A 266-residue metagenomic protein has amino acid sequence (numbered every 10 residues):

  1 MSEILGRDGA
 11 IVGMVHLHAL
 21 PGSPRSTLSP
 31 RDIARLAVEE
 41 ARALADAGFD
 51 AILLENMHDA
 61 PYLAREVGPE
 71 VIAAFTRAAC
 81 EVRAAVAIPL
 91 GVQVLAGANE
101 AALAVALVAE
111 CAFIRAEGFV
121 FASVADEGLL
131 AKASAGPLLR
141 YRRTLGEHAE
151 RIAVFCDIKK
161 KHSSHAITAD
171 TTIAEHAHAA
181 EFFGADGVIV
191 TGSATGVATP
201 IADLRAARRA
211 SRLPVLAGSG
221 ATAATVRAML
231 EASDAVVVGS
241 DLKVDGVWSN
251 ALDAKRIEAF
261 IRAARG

Functional and structural regions predicted by a protein language model:
M1, L5, V12: Catalytic-site microenvironment of enzymes that process N-acetyl-hexosamine-containing cell-wall polysaccharides
I4-R7, E231: Short glycine/proline-enriched loop/turn "hinge" motifs that connect secondary-structure elements and lie
V12, L17-E66, E70-P89, G97-L213 (+4 more regions): Alpha/beta enzyme core
W248-A251: A charged, well-structured terminal subsegment
